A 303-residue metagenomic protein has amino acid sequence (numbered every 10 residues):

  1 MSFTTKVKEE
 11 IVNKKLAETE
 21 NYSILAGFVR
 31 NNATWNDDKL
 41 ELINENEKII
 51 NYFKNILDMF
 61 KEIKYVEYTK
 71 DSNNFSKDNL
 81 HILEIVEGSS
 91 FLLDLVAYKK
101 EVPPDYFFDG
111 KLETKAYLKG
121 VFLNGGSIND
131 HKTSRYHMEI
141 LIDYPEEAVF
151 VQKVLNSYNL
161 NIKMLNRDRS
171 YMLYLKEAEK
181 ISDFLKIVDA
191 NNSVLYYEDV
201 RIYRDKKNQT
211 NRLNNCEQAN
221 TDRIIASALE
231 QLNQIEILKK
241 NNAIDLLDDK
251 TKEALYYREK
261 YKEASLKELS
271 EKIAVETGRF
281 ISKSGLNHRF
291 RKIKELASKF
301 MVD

Functional and structural regions predicted by a protein language model:
M1-F91: N-terminal low-complexity or simple alpha-helical regulatory segments that function as activation/interaction modules
K14-S23, F107-T114, I244-D249: Structural motif
S23-N31, A116-N124, Y256: Short, hydrophobic/amphipathic alpha-helical patches that form generic packing surfaces within helical domains
W35-L40, T133-S134, S265-E271: Short acidic, hydrophobic short linear motifs in intrinsically disordered regions
N44, N51, M59-E198: DNA-contacting interfaces and partner/effector-binding or oligomerization modules in DNA-centric proteins
D189-G285: Extended mid-to-C-terminal alpha-helical interaction segments
F290, A297, M301: DNA major-groove recognition helix of helix-turn-helix
